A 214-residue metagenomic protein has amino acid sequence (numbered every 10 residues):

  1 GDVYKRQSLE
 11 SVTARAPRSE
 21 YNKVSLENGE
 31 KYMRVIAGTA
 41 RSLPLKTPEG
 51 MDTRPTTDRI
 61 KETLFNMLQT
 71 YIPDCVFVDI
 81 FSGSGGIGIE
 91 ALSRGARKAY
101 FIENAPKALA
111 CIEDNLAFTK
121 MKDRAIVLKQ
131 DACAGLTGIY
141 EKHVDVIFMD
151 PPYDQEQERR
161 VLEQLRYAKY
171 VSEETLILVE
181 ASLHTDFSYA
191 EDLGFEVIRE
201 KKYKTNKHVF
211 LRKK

Functional and structural regions predicted by a protein language model:
G1-Y4: Short, small-residue-biased leader/transition segments that mark boundaries at the very start of proteins
R6-R15, E20-K214: Class I S-adenosyl-L-methionine-dependent methyltransferase catalytic core
